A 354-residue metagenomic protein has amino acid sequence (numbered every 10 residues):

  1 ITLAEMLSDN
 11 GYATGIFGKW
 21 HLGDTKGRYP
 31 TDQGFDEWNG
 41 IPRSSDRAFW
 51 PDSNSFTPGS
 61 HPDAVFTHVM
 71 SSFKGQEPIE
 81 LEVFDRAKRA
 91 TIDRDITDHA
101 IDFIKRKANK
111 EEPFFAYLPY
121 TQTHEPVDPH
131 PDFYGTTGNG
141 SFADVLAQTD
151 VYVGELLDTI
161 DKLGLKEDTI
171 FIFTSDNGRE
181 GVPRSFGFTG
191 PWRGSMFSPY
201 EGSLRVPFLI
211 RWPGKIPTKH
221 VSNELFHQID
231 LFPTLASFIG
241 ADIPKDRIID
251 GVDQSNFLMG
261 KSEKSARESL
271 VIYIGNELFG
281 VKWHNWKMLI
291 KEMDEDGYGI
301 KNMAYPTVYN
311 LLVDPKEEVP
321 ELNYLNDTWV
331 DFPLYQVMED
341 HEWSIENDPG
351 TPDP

Functional and structural regions predicted by a protein language model:
I1-P306, L311, P315-P354: Formylglycine-dependent sulfatase
